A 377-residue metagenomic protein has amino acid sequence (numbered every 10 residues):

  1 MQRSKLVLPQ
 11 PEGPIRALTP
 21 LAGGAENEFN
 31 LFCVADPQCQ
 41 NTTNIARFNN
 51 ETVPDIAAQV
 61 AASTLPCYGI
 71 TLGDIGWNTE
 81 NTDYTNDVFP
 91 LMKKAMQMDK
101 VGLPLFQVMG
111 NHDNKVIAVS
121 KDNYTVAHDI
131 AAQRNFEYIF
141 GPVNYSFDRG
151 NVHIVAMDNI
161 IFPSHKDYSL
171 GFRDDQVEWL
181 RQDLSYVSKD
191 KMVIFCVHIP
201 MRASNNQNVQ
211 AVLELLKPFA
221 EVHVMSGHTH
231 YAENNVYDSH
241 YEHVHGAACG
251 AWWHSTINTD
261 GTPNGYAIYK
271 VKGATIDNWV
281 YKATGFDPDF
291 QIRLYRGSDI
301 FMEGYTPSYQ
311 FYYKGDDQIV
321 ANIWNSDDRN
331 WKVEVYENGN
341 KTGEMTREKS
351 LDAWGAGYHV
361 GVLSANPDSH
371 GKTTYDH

Functional and structural regions predicted by a protein language model:
R3-S4, P11, F32-Q38, V53-V60 (+2 more regions): Metal-dependent phosphoesterase/phosphodiesterase active-site architecture
P11-D83: N-terminal active-site segment of His-dependent metallophosphoesterases
E28, P66, G102, K189-M192 (+2 more regions): A general structural motif
N30, Y68, V152-I154, M192-I194 (+1 more regions): Structural motif
L31-C33, T71, Q107, F195 (+1 more regions): Residue-level marker for buried hydrophobic side chains located in beta-strands that build the well-ordered beta-sheet
D36, G73-D74, G110-N111, H198 (+1 more regions): Active-site glycine-centered loops adjacent to acidic/histidine catalytic or metal-binding residues that shape
L72-G73, L184-A203: Short acidic, glycine-rich surface-loop motifs adjacent to enzyme active sites
E80-R181, S185-V187, N208-M225, Y231-G273 (+1 more regions): Extended active-site neighborhood of metal-dependent phosphoesterases/phosphodiesterases
